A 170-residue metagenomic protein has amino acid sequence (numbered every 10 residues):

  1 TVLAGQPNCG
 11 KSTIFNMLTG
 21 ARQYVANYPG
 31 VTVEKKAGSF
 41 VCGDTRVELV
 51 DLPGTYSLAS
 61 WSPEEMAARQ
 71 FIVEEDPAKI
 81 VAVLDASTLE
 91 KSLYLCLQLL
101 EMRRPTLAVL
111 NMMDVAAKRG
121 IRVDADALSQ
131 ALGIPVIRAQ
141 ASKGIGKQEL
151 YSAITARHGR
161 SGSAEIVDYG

Functional and structural regions predicted by a protein language model:
T1-P63, V73-E75, K79, E101: Conserved G1/Walker A P-loop phosphate-binding module
A4, A82, Q140: Active-site-adjacent beta-strand anchor residues
A21, G30, G54-T55, A86-E90 (+2 more regions): Conserved nucleotide-binding/hydrolysis micro-motifs of P-loop NTPases
V25-A26, K79, K91, A139 (+2 more regions): Secondary-structure transition/capping residues
P29-K36, E48, S60, E64-A67 (+5 more regions): Helical mechanochemical/support elements of P-loop NTPase systems and associated helical scaffolds
G38-D44, A67-I137: Conserved C-terminal guanine-recognition region of P-loop GTPase G domains, centered on the G4
D114-Y169: Canonical P-loop GTPase G-domain recognition
